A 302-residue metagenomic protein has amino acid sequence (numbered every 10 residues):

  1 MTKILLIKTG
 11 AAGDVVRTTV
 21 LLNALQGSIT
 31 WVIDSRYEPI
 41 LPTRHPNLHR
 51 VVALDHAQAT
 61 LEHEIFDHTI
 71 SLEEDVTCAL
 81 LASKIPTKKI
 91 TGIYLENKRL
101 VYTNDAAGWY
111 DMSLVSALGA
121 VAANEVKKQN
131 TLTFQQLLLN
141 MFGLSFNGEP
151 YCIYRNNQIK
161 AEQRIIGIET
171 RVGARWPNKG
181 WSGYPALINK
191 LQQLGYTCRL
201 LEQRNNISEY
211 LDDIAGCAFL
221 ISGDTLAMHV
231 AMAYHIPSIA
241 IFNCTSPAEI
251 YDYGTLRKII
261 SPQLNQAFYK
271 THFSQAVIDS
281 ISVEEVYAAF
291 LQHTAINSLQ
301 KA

Functional and structural regions predicted by a protein language model:
M1-A302: Catalytic machinery of carbohydrate-active enzymes, primarily nucleotide-sugar-dependent glycosyltransferases
